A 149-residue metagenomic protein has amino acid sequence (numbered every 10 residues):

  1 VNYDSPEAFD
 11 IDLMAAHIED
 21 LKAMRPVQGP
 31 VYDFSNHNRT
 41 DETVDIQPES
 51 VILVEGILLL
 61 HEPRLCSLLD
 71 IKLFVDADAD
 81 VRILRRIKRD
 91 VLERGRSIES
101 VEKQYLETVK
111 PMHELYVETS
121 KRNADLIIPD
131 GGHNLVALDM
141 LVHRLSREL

Functional and structural regions predicted by a protein language model:
V1-N38, V51: Conserved nucleotide-sensing/catalytic segment adjacent to the nucleotide-binding pocket in NTP-handling enzymes
E7-I11, A15, D76, G95-I98 (+3 more regions): Amphipathic alpha-helical transducer elements in NTP-driven molecular machines
M14, L73, A124: Residue-level signal for inorganic ion chemistry
A23, Q47-P48, K88, K110-L149: NTP-dependent small-molecule kinase module
P26-V27, P48, I98-K103: Short, basic, glycine/proline-bearing loop/turn elements
V31-T40, I52-I57, E107-P111: Short gly/ser/thr-rich secondary-structure transition/capping motifs
T40-R94: ATP-dependent NMP and nucleoside kinases share a basic, alpha-helical "lid"
R64, F74-V75, D80, R96-L106 (+2 more regions): Anionic, Ser/Thr-rich low-complexity intrinsically disordered regions
